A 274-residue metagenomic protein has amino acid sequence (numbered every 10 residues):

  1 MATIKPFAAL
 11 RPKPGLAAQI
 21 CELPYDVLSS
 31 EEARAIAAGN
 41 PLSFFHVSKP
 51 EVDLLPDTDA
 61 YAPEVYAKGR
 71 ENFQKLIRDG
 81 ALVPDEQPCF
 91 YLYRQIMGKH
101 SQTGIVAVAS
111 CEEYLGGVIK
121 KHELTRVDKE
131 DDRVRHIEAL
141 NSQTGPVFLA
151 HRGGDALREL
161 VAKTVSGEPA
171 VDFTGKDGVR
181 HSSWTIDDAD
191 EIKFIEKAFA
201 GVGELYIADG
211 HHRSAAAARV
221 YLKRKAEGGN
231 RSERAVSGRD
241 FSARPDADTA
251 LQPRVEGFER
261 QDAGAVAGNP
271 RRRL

Functional and structural regions predicted by a protein language model:
M1-L274: Surface-exposed, charge/polar-rich loops and edge strands
